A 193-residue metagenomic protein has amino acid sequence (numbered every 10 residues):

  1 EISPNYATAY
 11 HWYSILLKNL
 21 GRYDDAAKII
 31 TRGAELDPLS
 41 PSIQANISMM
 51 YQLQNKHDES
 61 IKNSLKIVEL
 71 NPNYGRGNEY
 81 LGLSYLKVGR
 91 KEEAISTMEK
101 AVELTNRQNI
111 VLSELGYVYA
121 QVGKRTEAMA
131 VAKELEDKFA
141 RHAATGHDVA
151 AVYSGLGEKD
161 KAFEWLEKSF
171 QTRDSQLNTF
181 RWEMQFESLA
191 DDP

Functional and structural regions predicted by a protein language model:
P4-P193: Alpha-helical protein-protein interaction modules
